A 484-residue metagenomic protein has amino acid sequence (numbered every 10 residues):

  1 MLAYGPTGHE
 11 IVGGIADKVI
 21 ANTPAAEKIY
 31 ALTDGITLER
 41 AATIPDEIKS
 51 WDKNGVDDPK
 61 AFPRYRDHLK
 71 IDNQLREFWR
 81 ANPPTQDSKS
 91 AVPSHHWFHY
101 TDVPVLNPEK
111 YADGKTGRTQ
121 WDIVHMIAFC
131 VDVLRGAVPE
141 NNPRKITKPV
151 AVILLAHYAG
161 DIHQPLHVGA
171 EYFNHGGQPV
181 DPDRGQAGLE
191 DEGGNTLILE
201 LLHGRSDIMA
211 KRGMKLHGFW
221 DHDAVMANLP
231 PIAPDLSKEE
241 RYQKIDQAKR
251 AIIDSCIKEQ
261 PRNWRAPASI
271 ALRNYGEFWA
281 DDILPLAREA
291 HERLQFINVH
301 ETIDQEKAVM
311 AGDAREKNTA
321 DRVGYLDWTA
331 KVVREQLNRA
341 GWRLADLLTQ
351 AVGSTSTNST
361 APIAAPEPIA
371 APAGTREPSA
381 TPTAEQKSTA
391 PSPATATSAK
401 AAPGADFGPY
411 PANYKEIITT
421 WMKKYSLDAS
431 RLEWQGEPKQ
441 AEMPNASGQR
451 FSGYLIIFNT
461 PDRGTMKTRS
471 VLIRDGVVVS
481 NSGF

Functional and structural regions predicted by a protein language model:
L2-Y158, P165-S356: N-terminal, motif-rich segments that launch catalysis or mediate targeting to/interaction with membranes, typified by
T357-G408: Compositionally biased, proline/threonine/alanine/serine-rich low-complexity intrinsically disordered stretches
P362, P368, E416-I417, L455: Generic short N-terminal amphipathic or hydrophobic helices
A399-Q440: Short, non-transmembrane alpha-helical segments in secretory-pathway proteins
A429-R474: Exposed beta-strand-loop-beta-strand "reactive/processing" segments of non-cytosolic proteins
V471-F484: Short beta-strand edge/turn micro-motifs at domain boundaries
